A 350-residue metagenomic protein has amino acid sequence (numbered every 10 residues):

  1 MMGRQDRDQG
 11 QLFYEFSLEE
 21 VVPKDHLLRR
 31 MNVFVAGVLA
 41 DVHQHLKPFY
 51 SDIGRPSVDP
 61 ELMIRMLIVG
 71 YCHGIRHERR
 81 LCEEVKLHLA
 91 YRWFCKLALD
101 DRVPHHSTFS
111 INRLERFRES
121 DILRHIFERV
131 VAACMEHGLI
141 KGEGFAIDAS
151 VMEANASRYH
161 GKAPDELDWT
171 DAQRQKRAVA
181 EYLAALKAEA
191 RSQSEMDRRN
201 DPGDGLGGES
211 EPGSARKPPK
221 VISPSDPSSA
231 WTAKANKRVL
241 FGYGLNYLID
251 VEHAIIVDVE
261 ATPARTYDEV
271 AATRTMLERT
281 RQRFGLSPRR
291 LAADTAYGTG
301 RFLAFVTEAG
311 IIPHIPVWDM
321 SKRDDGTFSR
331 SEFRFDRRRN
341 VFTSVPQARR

Functional and structural regions predicted by a protein language model:
M1-A36, E181-E209: Charged, often Cys/His-bearing segments associated with DNA-binding zinc-finger transcription factors
M2-D6, G10-L12, F16, M31-L139 (+1 more regions): Basic, low-complexity intrinsically disordered segments
I64, Y243-L245, S331: Change "...and in nucleic-acid phosphodiester-cleaving endonucleases..." to "...and in nucleic-acid processing enzymes
C95-L97, P104-W318, D324: Polybasic low-complexity intrinsically disordered regions
V239, F333-R334: Replace "in large, NTP-powered and nucleic-acid-processing enzymes" with "in large, NTP-powered factors and other
R323-G326, R330-E332: Cofactor-centric catalytic regions
R334-R350: Cys/His-rich short segments
